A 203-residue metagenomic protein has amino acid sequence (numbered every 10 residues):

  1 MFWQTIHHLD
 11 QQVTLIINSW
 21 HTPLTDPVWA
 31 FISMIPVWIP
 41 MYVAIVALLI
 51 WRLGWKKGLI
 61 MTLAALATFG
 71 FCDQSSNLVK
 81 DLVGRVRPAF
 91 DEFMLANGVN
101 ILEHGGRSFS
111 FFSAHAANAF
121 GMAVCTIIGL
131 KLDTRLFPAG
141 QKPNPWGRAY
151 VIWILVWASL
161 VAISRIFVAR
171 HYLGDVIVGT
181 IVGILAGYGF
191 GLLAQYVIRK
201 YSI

Functional and structural regions predicted by a protein language model:
M1-M41, S76-S108: N-terminal transmembrane-helix/juxtamembrane module of multi-pass inner/ER membrane proteins
Q4-I16, K57-L66, R107-G121: Hydrophobic alpha-helical transmembrane segments
W20, L24, W51-R52, L82-F90 (+3 more regions): Membrane-interface elements of multi-pass transporters and channels
M41-R52, I127-L130: Hydrophobic, aromatic-rich transmembrane alpha-helices and their immediate juxtamembrane boundary segments
I45, F71-S75, V79, A186-I198: Alpha-helical membrane-inserting segments
V46-S75, V151: Interfacial segments of alpha-helical transmembrane regions
A65-V86, I177, G183: Membrane helix-loop-helix hairpins that form the core translocation module of multi-pass transporters
V99-I203: Membrane-embedded catalytic cores of phosphoryl/pyrophosphoryl-handling enzymes
